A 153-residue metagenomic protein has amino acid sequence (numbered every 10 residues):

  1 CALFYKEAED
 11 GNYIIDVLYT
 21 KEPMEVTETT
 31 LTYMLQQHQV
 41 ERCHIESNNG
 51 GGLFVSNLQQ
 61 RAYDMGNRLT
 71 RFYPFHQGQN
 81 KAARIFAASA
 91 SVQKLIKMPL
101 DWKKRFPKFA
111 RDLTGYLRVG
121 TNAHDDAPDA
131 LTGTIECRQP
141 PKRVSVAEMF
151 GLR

Functional and structural regions predicted by a protein language model:
C1-G120: Mg2+-dependent endonuclease catalytic cores in nucleic-acid-processing enzymes, primarily RNase H-like
E46, L100-K104, D125-T132, V146-A147: Short coil/turn segments at secondary-structure boundaries
D112-E136: Charged alpha-helix within mobile-element recombinases
T134-R153: Acidic two-metal-ion nuclease catalytic site recognized across multiple nuclease folds, prominently DnaQ/RNase D-T
